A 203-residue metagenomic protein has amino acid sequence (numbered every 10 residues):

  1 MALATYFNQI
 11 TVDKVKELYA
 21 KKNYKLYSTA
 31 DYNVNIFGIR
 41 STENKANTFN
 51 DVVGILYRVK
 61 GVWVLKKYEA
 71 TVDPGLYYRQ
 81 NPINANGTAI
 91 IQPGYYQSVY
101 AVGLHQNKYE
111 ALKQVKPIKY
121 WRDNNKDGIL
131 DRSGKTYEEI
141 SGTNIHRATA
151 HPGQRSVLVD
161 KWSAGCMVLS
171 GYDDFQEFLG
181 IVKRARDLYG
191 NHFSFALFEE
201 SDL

Functional and structural regions predicted by a protein language model:
M1-D160, D174-K183, Y189-F193, E200-D202: Cell wall/extracellular polymer interaction/catalysis modules
S170-G171, F198: Helix N-cap / beta->alpha transition motif
